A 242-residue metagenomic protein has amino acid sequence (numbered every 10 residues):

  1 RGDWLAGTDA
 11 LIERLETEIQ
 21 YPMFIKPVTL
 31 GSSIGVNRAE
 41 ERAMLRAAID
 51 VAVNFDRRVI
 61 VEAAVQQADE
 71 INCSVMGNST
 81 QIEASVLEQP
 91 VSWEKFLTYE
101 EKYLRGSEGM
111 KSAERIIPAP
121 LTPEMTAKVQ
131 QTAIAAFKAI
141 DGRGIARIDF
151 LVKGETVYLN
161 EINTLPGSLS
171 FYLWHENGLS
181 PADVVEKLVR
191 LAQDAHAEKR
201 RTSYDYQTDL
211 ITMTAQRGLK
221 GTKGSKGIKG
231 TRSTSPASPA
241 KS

Functional and structural regions predicted by a protein language model:
R1-A10, L97, E176-D183, S225: Short intrinsically disordered, low-complexity coil segments enriched in acidic
R1-E62, Q66-Q67: Active-site nucleotide/adenylate-binding loops and adjacent lid/helix of ATP-dependent enzymes
I12, E16, R46-V53, E100 (+3 more regions): A generic alpha-helix structural signal
P27, Q89-V91, Y103, N163-P166: Short, small-residue-rich loop/turn micro-motifs
S32-S33, S112, S168-Y172: Short small-residue beta-strand/loop micro-motif enriched in glycine and branched aliphatics
N37-E124, V152, V157: Phosphate-binding site of ATP-dependent enzymes
P120-S242: ATP-dependent carboxylate activation and anion-phosphoryl transfer catalytic cores that bind Mg-ATP to form
